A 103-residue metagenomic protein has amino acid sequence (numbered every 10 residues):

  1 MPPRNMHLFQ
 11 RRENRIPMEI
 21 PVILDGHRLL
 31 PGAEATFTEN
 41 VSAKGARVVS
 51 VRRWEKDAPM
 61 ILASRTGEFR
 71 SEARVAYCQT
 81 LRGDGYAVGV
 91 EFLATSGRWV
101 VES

Functional and structural regions predicted by a protein language model:
M1-V41, V51, T95-S103: N-terminal helix initiation/capping motif
L8, A58-M60, R74-Y77: Short beta-alpha junctions and helix-cap segments that line functional grooves
I20, S71-A73, V88: Hydrophobic residues positioned within well-ordered beta-strands of beta-sheet architectures
I20-H27, D57-F69: Short conserved beta-strand and strand-loop elements enriched in small hydrophobics with frequent Asp/Gly
H27, A43, C78-G83: Short, conserved beta-turn/loop elements at beta-strand boundaries and strand-helix junctions
E34-T36, S71-C78: Short beta-strand-centered aromatic/proline hotspots
A46-S50, L81-L93: Short, solvent-exposed secondary-structure boundary/capping segments
R53-E55: Short, well-ordered loop/turn sites that connect or cap secondary structure elements
